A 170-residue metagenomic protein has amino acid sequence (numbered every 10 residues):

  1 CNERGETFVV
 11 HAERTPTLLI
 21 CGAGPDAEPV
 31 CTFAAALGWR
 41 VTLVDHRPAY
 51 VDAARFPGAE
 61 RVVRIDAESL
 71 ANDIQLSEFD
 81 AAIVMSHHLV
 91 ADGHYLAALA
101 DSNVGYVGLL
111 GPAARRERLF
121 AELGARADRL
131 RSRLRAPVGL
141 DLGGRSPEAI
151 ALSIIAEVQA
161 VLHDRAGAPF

Functional and structural regions predicted by a protein language model:
C1-H46, Y50-V63, S77-A81, E122 (+1 more regions): Segments forming oxygen-rich coordination pockets for charged ligands
A23, H46, A67, S86-H88 (+1 more regions): Fold-independent oxyanion-binding glycine-rich loops and adjacent beta-strand/coil segments at enzyme active sites
A23, H88-L89, P112, G143: Short beta->alpha junction loops/turns
E28-P29, Y50-A53, A71-D73, A91-G93 (+1 more regions): Short acidic/glycine-rich loop or secondary-structure boundary segments that cap or lie
V44-D45, A81, S86-H87, G93 (+1 more regions): ADP-ribose/adenylate-binding Rossmann-like module
E68-E78: Short amphipathic alpha-helix with an adjacent loop that forms part of the alpha/beta core around
G105, L109-F170: Adenosine-phosphate binding glycine-rich loop
